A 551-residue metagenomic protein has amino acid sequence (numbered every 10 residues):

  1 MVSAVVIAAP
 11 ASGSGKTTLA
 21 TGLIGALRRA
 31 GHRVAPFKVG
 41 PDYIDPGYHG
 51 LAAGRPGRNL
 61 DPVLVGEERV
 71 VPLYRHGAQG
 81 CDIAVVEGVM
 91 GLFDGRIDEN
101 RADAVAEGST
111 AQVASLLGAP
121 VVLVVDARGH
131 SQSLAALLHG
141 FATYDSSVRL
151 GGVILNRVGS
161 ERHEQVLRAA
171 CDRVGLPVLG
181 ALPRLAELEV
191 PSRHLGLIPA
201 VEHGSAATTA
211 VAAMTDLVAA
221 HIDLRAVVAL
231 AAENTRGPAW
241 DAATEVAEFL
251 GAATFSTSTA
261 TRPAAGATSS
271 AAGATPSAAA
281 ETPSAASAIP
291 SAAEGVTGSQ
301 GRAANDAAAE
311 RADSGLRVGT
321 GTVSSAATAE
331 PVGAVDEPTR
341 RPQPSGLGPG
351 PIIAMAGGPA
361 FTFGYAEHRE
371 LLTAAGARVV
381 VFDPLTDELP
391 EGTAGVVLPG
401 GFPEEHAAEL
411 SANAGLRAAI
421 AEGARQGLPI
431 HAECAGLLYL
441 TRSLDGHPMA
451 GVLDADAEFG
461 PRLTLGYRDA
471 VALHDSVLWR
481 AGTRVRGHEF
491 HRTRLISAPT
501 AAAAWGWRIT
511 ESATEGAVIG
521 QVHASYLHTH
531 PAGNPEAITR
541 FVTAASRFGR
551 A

Functional and structural regions predicted by a protein language model:
V2-L117, V121, V125-G152, S160-Q165: ATP-dependent carboxylate-amine ligase catalytic core
Y74-R75, L188-E202, A394-L398, R468: Short, surface-exposed amphipathic charged segments that create phosphate/polyanion-binding patches used for binding
S131-T254, A334: Internal gly/pro-rich beta-alpha loop/helix module that stabilizes soluble enzyme cofactors or their anionic handles
E202-F255, R341-G348, I352-F363, Q521-A551: Acyltransferase
S256-T257, T261-A293, S324-A326, P331: Long, intrinsically disordered low-complexity tandem-repeat segments
P344, P351-A412, A418-E422: Phosphate-binding active sites in nucleotide-utilizing proteins
G346-P349, T362-R378, L465-D469, L473-A551: C-terminal and late-domain segments of enzyme folds
F402-L478: Cysteine-nucleophile active-site neighborhood
